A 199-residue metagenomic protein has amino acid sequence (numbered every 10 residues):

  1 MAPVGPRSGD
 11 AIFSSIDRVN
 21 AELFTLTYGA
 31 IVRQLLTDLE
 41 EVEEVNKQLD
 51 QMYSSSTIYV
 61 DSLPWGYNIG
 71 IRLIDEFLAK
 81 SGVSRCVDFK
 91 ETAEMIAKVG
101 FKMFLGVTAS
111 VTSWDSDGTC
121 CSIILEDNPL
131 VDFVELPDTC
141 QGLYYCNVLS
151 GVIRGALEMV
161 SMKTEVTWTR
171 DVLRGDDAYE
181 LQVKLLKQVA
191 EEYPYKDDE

Functional and structural regions predicted by a protein language model:
M1-N147, E158, R170-E180, L186-E199: N-terminal accessory segment detector
N147-T167: Conserved short secondary-structure elements within globular domains
